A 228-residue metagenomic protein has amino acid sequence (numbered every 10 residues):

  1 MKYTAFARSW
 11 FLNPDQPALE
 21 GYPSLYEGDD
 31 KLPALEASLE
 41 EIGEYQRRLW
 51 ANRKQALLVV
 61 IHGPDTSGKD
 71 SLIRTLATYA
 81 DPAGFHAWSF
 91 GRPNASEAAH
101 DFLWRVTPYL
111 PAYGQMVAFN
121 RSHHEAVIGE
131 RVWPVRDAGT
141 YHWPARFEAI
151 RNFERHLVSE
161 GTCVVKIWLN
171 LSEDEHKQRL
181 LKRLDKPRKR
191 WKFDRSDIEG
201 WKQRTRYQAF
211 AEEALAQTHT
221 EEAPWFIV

Functional and structural regions predicted by a protein language model:
M1-L39: Charged, amphipathic alpha-helical linker segments immediately N-terminal to NTP-binding catalytic cores
Y26-A34, A83-F147: Conserved nucleotide-sensing/catalytic segment adjacent to the nucleotide-binding pocket in NTP-handling enzymes
D29, G129-E148, L157-A209: A glycine- and Lys/Arg-enriched "phosphate-lid" helix/loop adjacent to the NTP-binding pocket of small-molecule kinases
E41-A51: Pre-Walker A adenine-sensing motif
Q55-A56, H86, Y113-M116, G161-V165: Loop/turn-to-beta-strand initiation segments
V59-I61: Hydrophobic anchor at the beta1->P-loop junction of P-loop NTPases
K69: Conserved lysine of the Walker
L72-I73: Post-Walker A alpha-helix
